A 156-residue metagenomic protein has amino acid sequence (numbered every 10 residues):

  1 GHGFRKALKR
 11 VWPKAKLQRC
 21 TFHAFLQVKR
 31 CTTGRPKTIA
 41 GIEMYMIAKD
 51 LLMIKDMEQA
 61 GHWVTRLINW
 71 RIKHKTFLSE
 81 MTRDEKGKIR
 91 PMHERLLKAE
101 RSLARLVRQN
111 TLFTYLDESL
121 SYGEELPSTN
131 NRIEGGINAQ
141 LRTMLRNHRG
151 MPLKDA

Functional and structural regions predicted by a protein language model:
G1-H2, K6-A48: Conserved beta-strand -> loop -> alpha-helix junction used to position metal-binding or nucleic-acid-contacting
H2-K6, W12, M46-A156: Acidic/histidine-rich catalytic cores and adjacent linkers of DNA breakage/strand-transfer/modification proteins
